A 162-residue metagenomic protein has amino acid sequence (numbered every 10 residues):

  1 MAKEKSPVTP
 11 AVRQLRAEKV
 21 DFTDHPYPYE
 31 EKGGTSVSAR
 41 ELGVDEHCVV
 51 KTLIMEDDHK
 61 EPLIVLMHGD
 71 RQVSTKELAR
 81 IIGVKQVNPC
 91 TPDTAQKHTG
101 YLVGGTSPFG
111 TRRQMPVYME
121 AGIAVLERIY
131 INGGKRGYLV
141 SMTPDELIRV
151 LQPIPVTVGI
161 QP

Functional and structural regions predicted by a protein language model:
M1-P162: Extended, low-hydrophobicity, polar/charged segments
